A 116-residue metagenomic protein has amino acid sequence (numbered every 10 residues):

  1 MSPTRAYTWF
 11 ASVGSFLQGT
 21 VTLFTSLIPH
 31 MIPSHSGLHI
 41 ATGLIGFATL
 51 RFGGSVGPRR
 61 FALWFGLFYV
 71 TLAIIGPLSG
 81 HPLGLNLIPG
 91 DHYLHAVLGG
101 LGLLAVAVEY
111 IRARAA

Functional and structural regions predicted by a protein language model:
M1-A116: Membrane-interface extramembranous regions
